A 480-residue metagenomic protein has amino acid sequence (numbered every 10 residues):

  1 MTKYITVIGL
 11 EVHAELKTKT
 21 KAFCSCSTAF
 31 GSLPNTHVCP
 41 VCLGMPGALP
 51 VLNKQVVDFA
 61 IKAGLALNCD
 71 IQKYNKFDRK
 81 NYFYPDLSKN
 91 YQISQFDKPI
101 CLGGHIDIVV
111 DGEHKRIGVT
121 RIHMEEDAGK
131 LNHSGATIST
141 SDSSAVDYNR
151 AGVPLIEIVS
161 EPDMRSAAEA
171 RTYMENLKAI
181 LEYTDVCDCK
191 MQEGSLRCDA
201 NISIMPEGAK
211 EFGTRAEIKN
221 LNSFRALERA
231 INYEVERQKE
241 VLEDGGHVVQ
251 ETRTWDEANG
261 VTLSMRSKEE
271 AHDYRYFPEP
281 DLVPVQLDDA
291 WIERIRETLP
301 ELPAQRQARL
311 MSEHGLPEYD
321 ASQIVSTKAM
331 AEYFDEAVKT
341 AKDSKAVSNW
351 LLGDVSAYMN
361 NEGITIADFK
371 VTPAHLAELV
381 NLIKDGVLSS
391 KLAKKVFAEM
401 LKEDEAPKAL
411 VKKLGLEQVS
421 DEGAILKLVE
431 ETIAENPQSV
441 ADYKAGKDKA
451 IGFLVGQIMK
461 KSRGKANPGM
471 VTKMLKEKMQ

Functional and structural regions predicted by a protein language model:
M1-E301, S312, E318, K339-D343: Basic, nucleic-acid-interacting segments
T2, G315-L316, V338-V347, D385-L388 (+1 more regions): Structural motif
K17, E236, A331, L352-N360 (+6 more regions): Amphipathic alpha-helical core segments of compact helical bundles
G194-P206, M311-D335, S344-E362, A374-L376 (+2 more regions): Core structural elements
V285-Q286, A321, Y333-D335, A346-V347 (+7 more regions): Extended hydrophobic-aromatic, low-complexity segments
W291-T298, Q305, D335-T340, L376-L388: Extended, non-catalytic structural segments that build the interaction scaffolds of large macromolecular assemblies
I366-A377, N381, S390-K460: Strongly charged, low-complexity linkers/loops
D448-Q480: Short, amphipathic C-terminal "tail helix"
